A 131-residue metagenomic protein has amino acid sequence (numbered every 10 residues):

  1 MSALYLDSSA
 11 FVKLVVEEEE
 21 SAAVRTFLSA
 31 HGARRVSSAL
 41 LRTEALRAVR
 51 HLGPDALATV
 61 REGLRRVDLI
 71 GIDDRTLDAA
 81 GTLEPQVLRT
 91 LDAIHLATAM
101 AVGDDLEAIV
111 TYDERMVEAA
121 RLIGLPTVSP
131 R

Functional and structural regions predicted by a protein language model:
M1-A3, S38, R42, I70 (+1 more regions): Acidic, PIN/NYN-like endoribonuclease modules and their adjacent C-terminal/linker elements
M1-S37, V49-R61, G124-L125, R131: Short, well-structured N-terminal submotif of metal-dependent ribonuclease cores
D7, D92, D113: Acidic active-site catalytic centers that drive phospho-/nucleotidyl reactions and related ester hydrolyses
F11, L41, T76, H95 (+1 more regions): Alpha-helix capping/helix-boundary segments
A23, E44, A79, E118-A119: Phosphate- and divalent-cation-binding pockets in alpha/beta enzyme and binding domains that engage nucleotide-derived
R65-T98: Acidic catalytic patch
